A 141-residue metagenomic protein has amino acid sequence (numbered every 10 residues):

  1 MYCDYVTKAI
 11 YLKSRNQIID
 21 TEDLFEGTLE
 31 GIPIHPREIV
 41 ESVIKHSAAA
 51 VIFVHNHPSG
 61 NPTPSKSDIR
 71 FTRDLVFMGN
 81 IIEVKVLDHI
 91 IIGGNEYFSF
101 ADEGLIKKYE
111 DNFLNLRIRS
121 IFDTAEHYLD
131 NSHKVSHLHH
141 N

Functional and structural regions predicted by a protein language model:
M1-I19: Long amphipathic N-terminal alpha/beta scaffold segment
K13-R15, F25-L114, R119: Active-site-proximal loop/helix of nucleotide/amide-processing enzymes and allied scaffolds
A125: ATP-dependent phospho-/nucleotidyl transfer catalytic cores
H133-N141: Non-Sec secretion/translocation targeting segments of pathogen effectors
